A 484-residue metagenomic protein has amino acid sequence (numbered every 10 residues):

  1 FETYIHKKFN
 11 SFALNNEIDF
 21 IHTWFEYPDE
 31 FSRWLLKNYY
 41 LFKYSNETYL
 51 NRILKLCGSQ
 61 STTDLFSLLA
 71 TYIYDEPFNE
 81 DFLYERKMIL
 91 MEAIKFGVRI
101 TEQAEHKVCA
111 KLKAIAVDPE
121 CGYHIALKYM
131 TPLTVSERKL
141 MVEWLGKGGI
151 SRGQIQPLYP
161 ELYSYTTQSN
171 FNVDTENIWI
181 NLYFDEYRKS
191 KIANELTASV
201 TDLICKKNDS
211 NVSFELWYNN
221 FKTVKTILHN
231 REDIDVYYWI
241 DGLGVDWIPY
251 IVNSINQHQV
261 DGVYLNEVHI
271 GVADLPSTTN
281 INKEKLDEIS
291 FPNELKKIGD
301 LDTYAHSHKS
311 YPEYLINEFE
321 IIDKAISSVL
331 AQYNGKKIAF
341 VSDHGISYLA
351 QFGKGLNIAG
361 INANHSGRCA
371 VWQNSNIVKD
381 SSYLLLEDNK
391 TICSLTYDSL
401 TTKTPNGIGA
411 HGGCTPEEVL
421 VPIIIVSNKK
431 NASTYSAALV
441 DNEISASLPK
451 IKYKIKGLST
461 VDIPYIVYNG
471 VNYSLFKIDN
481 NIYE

Functional and structural regions predicted by a protein language model:
F1-V236, G242-I338, S342-E484: …; additionally, a secondary subgroup of soluble metalloenzymes is captured
